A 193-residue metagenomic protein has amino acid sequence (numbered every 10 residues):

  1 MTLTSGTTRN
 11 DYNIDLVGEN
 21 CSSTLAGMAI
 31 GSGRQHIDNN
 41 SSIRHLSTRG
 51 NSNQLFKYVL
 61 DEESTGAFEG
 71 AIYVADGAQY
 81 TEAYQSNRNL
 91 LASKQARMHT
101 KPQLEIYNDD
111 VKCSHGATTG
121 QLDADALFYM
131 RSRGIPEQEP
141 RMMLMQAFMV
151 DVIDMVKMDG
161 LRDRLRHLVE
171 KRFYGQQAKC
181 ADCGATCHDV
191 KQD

Functional and structural regions predicted by a protein language model:
M1-I135, M149, I153-D193: Conserved beta-strand/loop scaffold segments within soluble protein domains that form the structured core and edges
